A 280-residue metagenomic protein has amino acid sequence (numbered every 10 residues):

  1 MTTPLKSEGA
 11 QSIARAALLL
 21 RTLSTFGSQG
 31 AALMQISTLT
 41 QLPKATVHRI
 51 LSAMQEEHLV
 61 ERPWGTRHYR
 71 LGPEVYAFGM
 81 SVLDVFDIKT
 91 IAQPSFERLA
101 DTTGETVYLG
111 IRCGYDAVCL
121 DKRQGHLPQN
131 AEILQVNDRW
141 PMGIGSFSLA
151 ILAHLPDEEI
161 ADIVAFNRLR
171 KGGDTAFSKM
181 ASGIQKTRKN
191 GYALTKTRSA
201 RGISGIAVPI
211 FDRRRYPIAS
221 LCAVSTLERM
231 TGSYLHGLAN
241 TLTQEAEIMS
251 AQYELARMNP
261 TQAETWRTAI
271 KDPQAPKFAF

Functional and structural regions predicted by a protein language model:
T2-V85, K89, E247, A251-L255 (+1 more regions): N-terminal helix-turn-helix
R15, A92-S95, L238-E245: Hydrophobic alpha-helical membrane-association signature
T40, L51, F96, I184 (+2 more regions): Short amphipathic alpha-helical/adjacent loop interface patches that line ligand and macromolecule-binding sites
T66-V164: Amphipathic alpha-helical effector-binding/dimerization core of metabolite-sensing transcriptional regulators
P128-R201, I270, F280: Short, solvent-exposed recognition segments
G173-I248, T265: Extended hydrophobic
M258-F280: Signal-transducing coiled-coil/dimerization helices and immediately adjacent hinge/linker segments that couple sensory
